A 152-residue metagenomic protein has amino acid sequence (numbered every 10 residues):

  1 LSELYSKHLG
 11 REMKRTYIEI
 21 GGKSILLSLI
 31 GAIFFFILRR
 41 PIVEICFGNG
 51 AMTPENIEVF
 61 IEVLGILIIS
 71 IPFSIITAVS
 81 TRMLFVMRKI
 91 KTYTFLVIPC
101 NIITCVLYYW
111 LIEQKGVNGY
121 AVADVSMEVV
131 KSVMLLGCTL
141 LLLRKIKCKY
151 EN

Functional and structural regions predicted by a protein language model:
L1-T16, V79-T81: Small-residue-rich hydrophobic transmembrane alpha-helices
L9, L64, I69-L96, W110: Membrane-interface junctions at transmembrane-helix termini in multi-pass inner-membrane proteins
L9-L26, I30, F34-L38, E58-L64: Interfacial transmembrane-helix starts/ends
S24, L64-L67, I71, V97-I98 (+1 more regions): Residue-level recognition of transmembrane alpha-helices in multi-pass small-molecule transporters/permeases
A32-I37, I45, I66, C105-W110 (+1 more regions): Membrane-embedded alpha-helical segments of multi-pass transporters/permeases
L38-I68: Interfacial segments at transmembrane-helix termini and the short loops linking adjacent helices
K91, N101-V133: Membrane-interface helix-loop junctions in multi-pass transport and translocation proteins
W110, V125-N152: C-terminal transmembrane helix end/exit motif
